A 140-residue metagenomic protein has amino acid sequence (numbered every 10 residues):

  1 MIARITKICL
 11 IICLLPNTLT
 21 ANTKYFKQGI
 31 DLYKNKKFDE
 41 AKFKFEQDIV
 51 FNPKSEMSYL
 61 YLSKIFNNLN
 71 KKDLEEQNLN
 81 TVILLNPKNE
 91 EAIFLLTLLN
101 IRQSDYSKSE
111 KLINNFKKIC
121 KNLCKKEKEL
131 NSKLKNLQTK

Functional and structural regions predicted by a protein language model:
K34-N35, N68-L69, R102, K133-K140: Register position in tetratricopeptide repeats
D48, T81-V82, N115-F116: Canonical positions in the second alpha-helix
Y61, L95, E129-K133: Canonical tetratricopeptide repeat
E110-K140: Terminal, low-structured helical/coil segments at or just beyond the last alpha-helical repeat
